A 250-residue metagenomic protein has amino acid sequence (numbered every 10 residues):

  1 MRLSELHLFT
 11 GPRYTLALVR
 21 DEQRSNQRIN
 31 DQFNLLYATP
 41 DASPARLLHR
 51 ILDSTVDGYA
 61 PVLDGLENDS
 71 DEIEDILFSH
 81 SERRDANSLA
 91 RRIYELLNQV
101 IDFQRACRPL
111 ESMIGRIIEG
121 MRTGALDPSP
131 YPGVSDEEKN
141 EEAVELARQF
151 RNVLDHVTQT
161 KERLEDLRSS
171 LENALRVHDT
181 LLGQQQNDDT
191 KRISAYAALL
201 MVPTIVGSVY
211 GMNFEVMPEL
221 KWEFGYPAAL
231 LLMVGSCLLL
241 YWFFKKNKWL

Functional and structural regions predicted by a protein language model:
M1-V134, N152, H156-K161, D166 (+2 more regions): Peripheral, non-transmembrane regulatory/ligand-interaction domains of membrane transport proteins
R46, N87, Y94, V144-A147 (+4 more regions): General secondary-structure edge motif
L48, A86-R92, L146, L175 (+3 more regions): Alpha-helical membrane-protein architecture signal
D127-R151, R168-L182: Hydrophobic alpha-helical transmembrane segments
L154-L250: Hydrophobic alpha-helical transmembrane segments and their immediately adjacent juxtamembrane loops
